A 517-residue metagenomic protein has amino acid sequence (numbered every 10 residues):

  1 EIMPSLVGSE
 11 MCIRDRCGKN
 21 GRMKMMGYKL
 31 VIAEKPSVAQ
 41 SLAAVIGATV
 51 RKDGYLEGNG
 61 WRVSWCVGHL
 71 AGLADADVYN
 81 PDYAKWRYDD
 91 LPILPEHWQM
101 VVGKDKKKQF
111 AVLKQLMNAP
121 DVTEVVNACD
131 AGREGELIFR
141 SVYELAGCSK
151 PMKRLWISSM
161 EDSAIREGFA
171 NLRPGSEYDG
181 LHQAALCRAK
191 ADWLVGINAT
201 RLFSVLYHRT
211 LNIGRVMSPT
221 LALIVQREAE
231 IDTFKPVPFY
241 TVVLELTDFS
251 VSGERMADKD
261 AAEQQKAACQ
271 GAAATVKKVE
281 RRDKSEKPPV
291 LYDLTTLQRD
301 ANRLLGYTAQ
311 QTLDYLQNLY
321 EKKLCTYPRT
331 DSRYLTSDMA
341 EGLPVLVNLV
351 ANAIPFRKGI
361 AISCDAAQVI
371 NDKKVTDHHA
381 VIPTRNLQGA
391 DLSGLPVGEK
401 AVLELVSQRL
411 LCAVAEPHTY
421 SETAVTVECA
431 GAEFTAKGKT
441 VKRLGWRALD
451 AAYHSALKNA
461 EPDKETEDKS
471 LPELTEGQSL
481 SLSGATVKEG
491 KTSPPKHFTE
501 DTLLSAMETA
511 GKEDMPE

Functional and structural regions predicted by a protein language model:
E1-D15: Single conserved hydrophobic/aromatic residue that forms the stacking wall/gate of nucleotide- or nucleobase-binding
G21-A189: Intrinsically disordered, low-complexity regulatory segments
R22, V50-Y55, K150, G175-G180 (+4 more regions): Active-site phosphate-binding and catalytic loops of NTP-dependent enzymes
G27-L30, A128-A131, H208-T210, R281-V290 (+2 more regions): Conserved short loop/turn motifs at secondary-structure junctions
R62, L70-K104, Q115, L211-Q317 (+3 more regions): Long, highly charged, low-complexity internal segments
W98, A111, P120, M160-L246 (+1 more regions): C-terminal or mid-to-C-terminal helical accessory/interaction module adjacent to the motor/catalytic core
L137, L186-T200, V216, L244-L246 (+4 more regions): Core structural elements
Y307-K373: Extended, well-ordered alpha-helical scaffold/bundle regions in very large, multi-domain proteins
